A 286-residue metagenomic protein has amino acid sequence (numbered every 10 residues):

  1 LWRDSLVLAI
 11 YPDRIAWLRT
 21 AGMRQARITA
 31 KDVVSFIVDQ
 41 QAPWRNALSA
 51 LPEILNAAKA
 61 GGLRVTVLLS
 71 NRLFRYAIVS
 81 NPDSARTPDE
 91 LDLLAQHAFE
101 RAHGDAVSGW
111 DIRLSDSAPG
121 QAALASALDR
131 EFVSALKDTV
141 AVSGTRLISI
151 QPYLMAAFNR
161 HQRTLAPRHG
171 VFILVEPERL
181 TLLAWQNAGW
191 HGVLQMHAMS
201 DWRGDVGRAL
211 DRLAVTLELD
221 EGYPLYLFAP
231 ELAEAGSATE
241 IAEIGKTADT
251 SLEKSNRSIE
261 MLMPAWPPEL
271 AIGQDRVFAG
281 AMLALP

Functional and structural regions predicted by a protein language model:
L1-P286: Hydrophobic/aromatic-enriched cytosolic interaction surfaces used to assemble or bind macromolecules
